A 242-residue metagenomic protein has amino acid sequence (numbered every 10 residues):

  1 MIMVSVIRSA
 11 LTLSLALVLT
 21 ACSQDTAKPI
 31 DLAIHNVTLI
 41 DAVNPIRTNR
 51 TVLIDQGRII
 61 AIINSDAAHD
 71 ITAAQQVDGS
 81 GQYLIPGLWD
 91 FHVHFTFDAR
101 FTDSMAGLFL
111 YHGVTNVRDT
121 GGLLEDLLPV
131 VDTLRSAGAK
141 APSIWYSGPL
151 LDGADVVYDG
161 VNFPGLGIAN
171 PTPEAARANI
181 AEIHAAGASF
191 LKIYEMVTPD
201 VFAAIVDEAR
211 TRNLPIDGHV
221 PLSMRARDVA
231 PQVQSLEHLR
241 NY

Functional and structural regions predicted by a protein language model:
M1-L11: Bacterial N-terminal signal peptides that target proteins for export
L19-A21: C-terminal motif of bacterial Sec signal peptides marking the signal peptidase cleavage site
S23-D25: Bacterial signal peptide processing site
K28-I30, V43-I85: Histidine-rich, glycine-flanked metal-binding segment
L32, H69-F101, G107, T115: Replace "His-x-His-based motif
N36-V37, G57, A209: Solvent-exposed loop/turn tips at the surfaces of repeat/solenoid architectures
L39-D41: Short solvent-exposed capping/turn motifs at the termini of beta-strands
G79, Y83-L84, L88, M105-Y242: Divalent-metal coordination cores built from histidine and acidic residues
